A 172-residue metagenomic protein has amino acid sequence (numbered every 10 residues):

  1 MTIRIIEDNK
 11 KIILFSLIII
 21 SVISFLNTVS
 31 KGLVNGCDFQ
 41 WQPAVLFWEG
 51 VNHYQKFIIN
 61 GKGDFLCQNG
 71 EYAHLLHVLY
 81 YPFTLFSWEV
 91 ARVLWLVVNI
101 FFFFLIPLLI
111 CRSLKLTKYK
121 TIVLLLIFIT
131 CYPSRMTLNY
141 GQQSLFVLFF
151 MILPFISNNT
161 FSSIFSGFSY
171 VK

Functional and structural regions predicted by a protein language model:
M1-D8: Short, Lys/Arg-rich, polar N-terminal cytosolic tail immediately upstream of the first transmembrane signal-anchor
K10-L114: TM-lumen/periplasm interface segments of multi-pass membrane proteins, especially the first transmembrane helix
L14, V78, V93, I122-L126 (+2 more regions): Hydrophobic alpha-helical transmembrane segments
A73, Y132-L148: Membrane-interface micro-motifs in multi-pass membrane enzymes
V97-L105, Q142-F150, K172: Membrane-embedded alpha-helical segments of multi-pass membrane proteins, especially the transmembrane helices
Y119-S134, L138: Transmembrane and membrane-interface helices of multi-pass, inner-membrane envelope-modifying transferases
M151-S162: Membrane-interface transmembrane helices that cradle and orient dolichyl/undecaprenyl
T160-K172: Membrane-interface alpha helices of multi-pass inner-membrane proteins
